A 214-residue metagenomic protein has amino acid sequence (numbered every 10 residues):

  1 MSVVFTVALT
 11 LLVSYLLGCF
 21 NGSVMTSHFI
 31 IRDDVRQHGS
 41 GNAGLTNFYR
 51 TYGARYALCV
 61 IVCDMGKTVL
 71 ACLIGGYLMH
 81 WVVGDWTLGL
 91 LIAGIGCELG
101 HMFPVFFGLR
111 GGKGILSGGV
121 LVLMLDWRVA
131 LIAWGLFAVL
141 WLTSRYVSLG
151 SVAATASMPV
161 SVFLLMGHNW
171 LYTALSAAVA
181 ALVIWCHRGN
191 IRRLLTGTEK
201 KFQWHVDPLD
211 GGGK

Functional and structural regions predicted by a protein language model:
M1-L9, C72-I92, L123-V129, F163-L175: Helix-coil boundary and interhelical linker segments in multi-pass alpha-helical membrane proteins
V4-L12, L58, T87-I95, G119 (+3 more regions): Hydrophobic alpha-helical transmembrane segments
F5-I30: N-terminal signal-anchor transmembrane alpha helix
S23-S27, T46-N47, G100-R110, F137-S144 (+1 more regions): C-terminal ends of transmembrane helices
V24-A57, R192-K214: Cytosolic, membrane-interface loops and tails of multi-pass inner-membrane proteins
D33-L45, F106-G119, Y146-A154: Short, non-helical or kinked segments that cap or interrupt transmembrane helices
Y49-G53, G75-M79, G96, G100 (+2 more regions): Interfacial segments of multi-pass membrane proteins
R50-G76: Multi-pass membrane catalytic core of lipid/isoprenoid biosynthesis enzymes
